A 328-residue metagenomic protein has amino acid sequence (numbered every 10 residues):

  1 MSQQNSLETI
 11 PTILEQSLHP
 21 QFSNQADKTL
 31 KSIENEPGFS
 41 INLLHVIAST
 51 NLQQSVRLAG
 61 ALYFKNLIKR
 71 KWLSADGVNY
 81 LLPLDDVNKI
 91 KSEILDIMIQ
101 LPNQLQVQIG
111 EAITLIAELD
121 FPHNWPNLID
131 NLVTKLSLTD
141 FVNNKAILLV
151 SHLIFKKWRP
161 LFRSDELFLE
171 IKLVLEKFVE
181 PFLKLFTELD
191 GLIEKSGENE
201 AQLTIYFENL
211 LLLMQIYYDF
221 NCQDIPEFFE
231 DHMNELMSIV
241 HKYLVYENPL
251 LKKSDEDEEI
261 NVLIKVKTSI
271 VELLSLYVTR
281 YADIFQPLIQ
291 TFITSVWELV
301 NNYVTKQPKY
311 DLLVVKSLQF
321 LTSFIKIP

Functional and structural regions predicted by a protein language model:
M1-P328: Karyopherin-beta/Importin-beta family HEAT-repeat alpha-solenoid scaffold
